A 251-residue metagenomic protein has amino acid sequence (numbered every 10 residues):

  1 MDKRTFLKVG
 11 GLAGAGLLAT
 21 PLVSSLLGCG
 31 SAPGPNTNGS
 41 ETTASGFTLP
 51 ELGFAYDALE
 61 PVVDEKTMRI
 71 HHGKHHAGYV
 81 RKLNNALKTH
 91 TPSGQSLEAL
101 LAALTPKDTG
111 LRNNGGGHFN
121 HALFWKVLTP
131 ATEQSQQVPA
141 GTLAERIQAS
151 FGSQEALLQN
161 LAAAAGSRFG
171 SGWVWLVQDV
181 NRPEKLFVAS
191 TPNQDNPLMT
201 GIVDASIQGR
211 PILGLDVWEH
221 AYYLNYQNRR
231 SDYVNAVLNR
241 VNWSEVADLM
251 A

Functional and structural regions predicted by a protein language model:
T5-L27: N-terminal export signals
L22-L59: C-terminal segment of N-terminal export signals and the immediately downstream linker at the start of the mature
T42-G46, K74, V80, N84-G94 (+2 more regions): All-alpha RGS (Regulator of G-protein Signaling) helical domain and cognate RGS-like helical scaffolds
E51-H75: Short His/Asp/Glu-rich catalytic/ion-coordination signatures at enzyme active sites or charged loops
A58-V62, L101-P106, I202-V203: Acidic/His metal-coordination segments adjacent to aromatic residues that form catalytic metal sites in metalloenzymes
A163-G166, S171-Q227, N235-V241: An amphipathic alpha-helical core segment
S244-L249: Low-complexity, Gly/Ser/Thr/Pro-rich intrinsically disordered linker/tail segments
